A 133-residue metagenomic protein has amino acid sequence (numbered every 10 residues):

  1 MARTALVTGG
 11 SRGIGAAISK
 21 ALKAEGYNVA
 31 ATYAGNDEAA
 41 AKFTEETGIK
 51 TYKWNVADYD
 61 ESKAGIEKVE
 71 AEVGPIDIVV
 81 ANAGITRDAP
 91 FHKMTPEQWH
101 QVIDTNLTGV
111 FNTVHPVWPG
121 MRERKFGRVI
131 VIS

Functional and structural regions predicted by a protein language model:
V7-T8, A81-N82, R128-S133: Structural signature of the Rossmann-like NAD(P)-dependent dehydrogenase/reductase core
S11-R12: Conserved glycine-rich cofactor-binding loop
E25-A41: Conserved glycine-rich Rossmann-like NAD(P)H-binding loop of the short-chain dehydrogenase/reductase
W54-G65, P96: The beta1-alpha1 cofactor-binding region of Rossmann-like NAD(H)/NADP(H)-dependent oxidoreductases
A83-R87: Conserved NAD(P)H cofactor-binding loop of Rossmann-fold oxidoreductase domains
P90-F91, Q98-I103: Substrate-binding pocket helix/loop in short-chain dehydrogenase/reductase
V114-H115: A short, exposed helix-loop element centered on a Lys and neighboring polar residues
